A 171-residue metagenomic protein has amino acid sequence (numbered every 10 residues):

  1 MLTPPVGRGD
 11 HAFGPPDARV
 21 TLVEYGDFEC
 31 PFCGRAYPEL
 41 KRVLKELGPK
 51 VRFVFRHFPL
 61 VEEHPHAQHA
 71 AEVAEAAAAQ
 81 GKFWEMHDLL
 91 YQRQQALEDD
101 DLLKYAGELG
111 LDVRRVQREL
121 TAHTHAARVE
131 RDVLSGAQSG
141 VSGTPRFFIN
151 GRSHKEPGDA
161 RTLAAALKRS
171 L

Functional and structural regions predicted by a protein language model:
M1-P4, R169: N-terminal targeting signals for export/organelle localization
T3-V20: A short beta-strand-turn-helix
P15, E46, G140-V141: Extracellular/periplasmic catalytic domains that process cell-envelope and extracellular macromolecules
P15, E62-H66, Q95, R118 (+2 more regions): Alpha-helix initiation/capping motif
D17-R19, A70, G143-T144: A structure-centric signal for secondary-structure junctions around beta-strands
V23-E24, F28-E108, D112, K168-L171: Structural alpha/beta surface segment adjacent to cysteine/selenocysteine redox centers across thiol/disulfide enzymes
E24-G26, F32-R42, L103-L171: C-terminal cap of thioredoxin/glutaredoxin-like
